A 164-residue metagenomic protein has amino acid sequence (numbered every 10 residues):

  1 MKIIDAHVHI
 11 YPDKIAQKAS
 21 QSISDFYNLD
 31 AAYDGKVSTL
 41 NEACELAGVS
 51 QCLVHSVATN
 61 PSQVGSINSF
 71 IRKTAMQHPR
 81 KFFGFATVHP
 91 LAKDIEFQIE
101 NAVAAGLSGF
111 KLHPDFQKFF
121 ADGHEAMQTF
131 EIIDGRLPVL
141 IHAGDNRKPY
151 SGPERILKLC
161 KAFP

Functional and structural regions predicted by a protein language model:
M1-V57, P61-S62: An N-terminally biased module of ancient metal coordination in phosphate/nucleic-acid-related enzymes
K2-Y11, E45, Q98, A102-V103 (+2 more regions): A generic "structured core" feature
I15-Q17, Y150-L157: Histidine/acidic-residue-rich catalytic or RNA/ligand-binding cores of hydrolases and nuclease-related proteins
D34-S38, G65-S69, Y150-E154: Short, surface-exposed alpha-helical segments at coil->helix boundaries
L40, I95, I99, I156: Acidic, amphipathic alpha-helical patches
C44, A75-P79, C160-K161: N-terminal cationic-hydrophobic initiation segments that often serve targeting/anchoring roles
S50-Q51, P61-K148: Active-site gating/metal-coordination segments in enzymes
I71, I156-L159: Hydrophobic packing residues within well-ordered alpha-helices of enzyme cores
